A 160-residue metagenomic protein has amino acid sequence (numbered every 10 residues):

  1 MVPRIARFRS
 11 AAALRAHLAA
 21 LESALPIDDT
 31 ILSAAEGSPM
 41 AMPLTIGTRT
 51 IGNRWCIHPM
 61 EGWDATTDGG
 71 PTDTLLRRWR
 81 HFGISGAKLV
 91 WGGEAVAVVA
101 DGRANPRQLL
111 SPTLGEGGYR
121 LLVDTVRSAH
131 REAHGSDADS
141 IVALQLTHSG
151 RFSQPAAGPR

Functional and structural regions predicted by a protein language model:
M1-R160: Flavin-dependent oxidoreductase catalytic cores
